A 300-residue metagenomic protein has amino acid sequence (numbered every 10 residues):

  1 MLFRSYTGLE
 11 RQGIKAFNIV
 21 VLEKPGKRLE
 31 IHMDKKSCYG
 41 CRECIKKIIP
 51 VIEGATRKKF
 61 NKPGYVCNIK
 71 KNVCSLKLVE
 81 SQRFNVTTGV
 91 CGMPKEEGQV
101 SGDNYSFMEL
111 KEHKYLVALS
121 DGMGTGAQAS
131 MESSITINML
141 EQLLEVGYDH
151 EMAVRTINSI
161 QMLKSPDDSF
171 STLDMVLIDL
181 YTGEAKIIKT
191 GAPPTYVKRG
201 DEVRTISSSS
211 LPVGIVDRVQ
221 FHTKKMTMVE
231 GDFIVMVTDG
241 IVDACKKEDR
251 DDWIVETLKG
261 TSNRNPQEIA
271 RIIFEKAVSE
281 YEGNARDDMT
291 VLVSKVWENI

Functional and structural regions predicted by a protein language model:
R4-N18, E23-K27, K47-I49, E53-I69 (+4 more regions): Catalytic core of PPM/PP2C metal-dependent serine/threonine phosphatase domains
G26-E30, R83-N85, K111-L116, E230-F233 (+1 more regions): Short hydrophobic/glycine-rich mini-motifs in sensory/regulatory modules that couple input to downstream signaling
I31-C41, A192: A short interface-forming secondary-structure element
R42-K46: N-terminal non-catalytic structural scaffold regions of very large proteins
A55, N68-G122, Q128, I135 (+1 more regions): N-terminal entry segment of metal-dependent catalytic domains or homologous docking segments
E80-N104, N158-K164, P193-K225: PP2C/PPM family metal-dependent serine/threonine protein phosphatase catalytic domain, recognizing the conserved
G98-E112, L173, T205-K246, E282-G283: Acidic loop->beta-strand submotif enriched in PP2C/PPM serine/threonine phosphatases
G122-V146, M228, D232-G283, I300: Active-site-proximal, acidic helix/loop segment immediately C-terminal to a metal-coordinating Asp/Glu
